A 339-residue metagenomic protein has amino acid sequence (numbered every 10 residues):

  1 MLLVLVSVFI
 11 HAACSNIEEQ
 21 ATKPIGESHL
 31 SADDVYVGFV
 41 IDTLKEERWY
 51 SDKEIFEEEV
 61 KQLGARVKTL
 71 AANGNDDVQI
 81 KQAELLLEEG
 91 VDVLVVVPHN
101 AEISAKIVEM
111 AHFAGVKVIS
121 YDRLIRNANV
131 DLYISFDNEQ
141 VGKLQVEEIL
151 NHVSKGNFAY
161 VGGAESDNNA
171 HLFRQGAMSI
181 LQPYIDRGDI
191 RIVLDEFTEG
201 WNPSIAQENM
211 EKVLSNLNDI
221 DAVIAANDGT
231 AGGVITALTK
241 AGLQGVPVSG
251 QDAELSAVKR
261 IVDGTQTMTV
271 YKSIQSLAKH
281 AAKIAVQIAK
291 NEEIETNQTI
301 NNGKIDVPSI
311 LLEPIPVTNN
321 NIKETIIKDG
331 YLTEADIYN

Functional and structural regions predicted by a protein language model:
M1-E18: Sec-dependent N-terminal signal peptides of Gram-positive bacterial secreted proteins and lipoproteins
A13-N339: A residue-level marker of the well-folded mature domains of exported/periplasmic proteins
